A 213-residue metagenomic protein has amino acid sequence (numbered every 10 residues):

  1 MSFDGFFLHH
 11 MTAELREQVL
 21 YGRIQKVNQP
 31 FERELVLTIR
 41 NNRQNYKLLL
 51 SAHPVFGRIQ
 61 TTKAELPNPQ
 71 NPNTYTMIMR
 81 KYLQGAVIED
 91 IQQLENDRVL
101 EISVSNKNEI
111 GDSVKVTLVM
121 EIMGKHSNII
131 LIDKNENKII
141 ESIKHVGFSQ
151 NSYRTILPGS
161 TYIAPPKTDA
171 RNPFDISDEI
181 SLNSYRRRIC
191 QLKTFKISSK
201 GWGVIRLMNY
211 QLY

Functional and structural regions predicted by a protein language model:
F3-P67, N71: A structured, charge-rich N-terminal accessory region that forms the first stable segment of a protein and links
N42-Y213: Phosphate/anion-contacting hairpin/loop surfaces
